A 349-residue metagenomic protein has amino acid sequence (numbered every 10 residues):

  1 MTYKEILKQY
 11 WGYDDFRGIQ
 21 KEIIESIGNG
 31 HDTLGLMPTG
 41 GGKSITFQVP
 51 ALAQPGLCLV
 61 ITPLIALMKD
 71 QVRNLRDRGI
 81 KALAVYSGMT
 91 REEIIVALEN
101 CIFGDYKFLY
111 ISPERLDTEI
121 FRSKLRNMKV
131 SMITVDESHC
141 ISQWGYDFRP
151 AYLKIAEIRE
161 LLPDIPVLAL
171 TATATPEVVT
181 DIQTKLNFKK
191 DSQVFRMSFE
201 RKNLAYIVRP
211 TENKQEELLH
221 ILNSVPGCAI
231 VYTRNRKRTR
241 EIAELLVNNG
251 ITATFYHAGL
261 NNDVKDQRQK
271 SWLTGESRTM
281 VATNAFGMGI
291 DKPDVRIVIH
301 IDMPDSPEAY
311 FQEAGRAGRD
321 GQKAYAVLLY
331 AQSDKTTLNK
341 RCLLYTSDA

Functional and structural regions predicted by a protein language model:
T2-L36: Conserved pre-motif I regulatory segment
K21, A66, K237: Acidic phosphotransfer microenvironment of two-component signaling modules
I23, T46, A51, R73-N74 (+1 more regions): Hydrophobic side chains within alpha-helical segments
G28, S44-L57: Walker A/P-loop NTP-binding motif
G28-G30, L34, K69-L344: Helicase motor core with emphasis on the C-terminal RecA-like subdomain
T39: The conserved Walker
L57-L75: Conserved Walker A/P-loop ATP-binding site and its immediately adjacent core in helicase/helicase-like ATPase domains
Y345-A349: Conserved small/polar residues in nucleotide/adenosyl-binding loops
